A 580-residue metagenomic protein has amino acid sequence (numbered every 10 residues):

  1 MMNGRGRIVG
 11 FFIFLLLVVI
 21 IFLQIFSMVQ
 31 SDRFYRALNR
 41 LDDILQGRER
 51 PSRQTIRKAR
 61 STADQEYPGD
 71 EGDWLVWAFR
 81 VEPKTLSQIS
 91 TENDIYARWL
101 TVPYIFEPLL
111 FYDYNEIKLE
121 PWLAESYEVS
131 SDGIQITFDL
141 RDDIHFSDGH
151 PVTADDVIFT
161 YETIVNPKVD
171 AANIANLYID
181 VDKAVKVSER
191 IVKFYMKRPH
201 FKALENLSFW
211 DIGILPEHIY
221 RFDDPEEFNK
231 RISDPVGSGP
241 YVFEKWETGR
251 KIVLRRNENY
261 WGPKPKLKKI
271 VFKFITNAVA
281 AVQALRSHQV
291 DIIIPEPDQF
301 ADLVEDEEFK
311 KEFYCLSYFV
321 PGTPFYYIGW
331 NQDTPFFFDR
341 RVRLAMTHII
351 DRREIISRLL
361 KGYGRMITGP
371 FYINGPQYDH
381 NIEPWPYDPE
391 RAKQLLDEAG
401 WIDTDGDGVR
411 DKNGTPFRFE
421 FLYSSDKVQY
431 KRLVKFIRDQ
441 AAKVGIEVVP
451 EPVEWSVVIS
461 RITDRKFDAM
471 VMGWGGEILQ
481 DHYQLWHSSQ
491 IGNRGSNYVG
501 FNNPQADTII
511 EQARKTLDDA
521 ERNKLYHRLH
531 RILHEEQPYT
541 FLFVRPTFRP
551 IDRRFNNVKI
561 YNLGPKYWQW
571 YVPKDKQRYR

Functional and structural regions predicted by a protein language model:
Q24, K58-R60, L100, E247 (+7 more regions): Detector for C-terminal structural segments
S61, L75-S131, E162, V236-S238: N-terminal lobe/hinge region of extracytoplasmic solute-binding protein
P68, E128, D139, A175-Y220: Surface-exposed binding/hinge segments that line and control ligand-binding clefts or catalytic entry sites
V81-W99, L123, H150, A203-G213 (+4 more regions): A structural "hinge/loop" feature
L100, D113-N115, S208-P265, K269 (+3 more regions): Gly/Pro-rich hinge or "lid" segments in bacterial periplasmic/extracellular proteins
E125-D170, K193-Y195, A281-A284, F336: Aromatic- and charge-enriched surface segment that lines or borders ligand/interaction sites
T153-T160, I191-Y195, G239-P240, L267-K269 (+6 more regions): Alpha-helical secondary-structure segments
N229, N257-L303, R438, E447-W455: Ligand-site clamp/hinge motif
